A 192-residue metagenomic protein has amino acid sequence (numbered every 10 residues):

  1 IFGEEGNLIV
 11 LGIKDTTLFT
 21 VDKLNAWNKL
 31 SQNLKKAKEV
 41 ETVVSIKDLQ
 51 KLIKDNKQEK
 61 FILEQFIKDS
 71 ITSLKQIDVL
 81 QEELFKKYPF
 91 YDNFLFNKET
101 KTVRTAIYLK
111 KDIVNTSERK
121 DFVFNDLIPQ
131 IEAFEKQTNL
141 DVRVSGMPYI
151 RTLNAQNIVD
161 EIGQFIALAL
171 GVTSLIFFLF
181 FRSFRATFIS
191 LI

Functional and structural regions predicted by a protein language model:
I1-K51, P129: Extracytoplasmic/periplasmic
G3, N28, K54-I71, A155-I162: Charged, often glycine-rich, active-site loop that binds/positions anionic groups
E4-E5, N56, F96-K101: Flexible hinge/switch segments at interdomain interfaces of large molecular machines
N7-D15, L63-F66, V103-I113: Short, hydrophobic beta-strand segments
T16-L18, L49-L52, K111-V114, Y149-I150: Solvent-exposed loop/turn segments at secondary-structure junctions within structured extracellular/periplasmic domains
N25, S73-F184: Extracytoplasmic
N33-V43, T72-L74, Q164, L168: Short helix C-cap/helix-to-loop transition motifs enriched in small/turn-promoting residues
T187-I192: Small-residue-enriched core segments of transmembrane alpha-helices in multipass membrane transport and channel
